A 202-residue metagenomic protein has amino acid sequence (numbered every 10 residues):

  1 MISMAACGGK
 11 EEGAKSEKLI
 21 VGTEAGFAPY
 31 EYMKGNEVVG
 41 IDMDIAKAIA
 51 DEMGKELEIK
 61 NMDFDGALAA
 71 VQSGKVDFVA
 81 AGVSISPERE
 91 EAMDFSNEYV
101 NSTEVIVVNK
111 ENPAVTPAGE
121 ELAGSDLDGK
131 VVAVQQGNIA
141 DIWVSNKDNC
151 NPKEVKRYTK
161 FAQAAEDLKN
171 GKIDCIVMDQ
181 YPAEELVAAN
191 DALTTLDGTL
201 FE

Functional and structural regions predicted by a protein language model:
S3-A6: C-terminal motif of bacterial Sec signal peptides marking the signal peptidase cleavage site
G8-K10: Bacterial signal peptide processing site
K15-V83, R157: Extracytoplasmic small-molecule ligand-binding "clamshell" domains of the periplasmic binding protein/Venus flytrap
A25, N101-V108, Q180, E184 (+1 more regions): Periplasmic-binding protein-like
K47, D51-E52, K60, D65-V79 (+6 more regions): Short helices/loops that flank or line small-molecule/ion binding pockets
V83-A92: Acidic, Gly/Pro-rich loop/turn segments at junctions of secondary structure
K110-V131: Flexible hinge/capping segments at coil-to-helix
T116, V132-D148: Secondary-structure junction motif
